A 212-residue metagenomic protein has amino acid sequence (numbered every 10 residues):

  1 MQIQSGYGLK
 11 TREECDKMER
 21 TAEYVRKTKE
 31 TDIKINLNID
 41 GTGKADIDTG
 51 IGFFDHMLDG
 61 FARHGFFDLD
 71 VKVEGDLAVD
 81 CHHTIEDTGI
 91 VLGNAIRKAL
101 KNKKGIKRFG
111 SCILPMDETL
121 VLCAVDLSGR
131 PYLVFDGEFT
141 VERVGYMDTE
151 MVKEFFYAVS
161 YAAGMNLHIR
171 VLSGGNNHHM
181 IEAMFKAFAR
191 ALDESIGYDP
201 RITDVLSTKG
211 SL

Functional and structural regions predicted by a protein language model:
G6-K17: Short, Lys/Arg-enriched N-terminal segments with co-localized hydrophobic residues within the first ~10-30 amino acids
E19-L212: N-terminal intrinsically disordered, cationic/polar leader segments that include organellar targeting peptides
